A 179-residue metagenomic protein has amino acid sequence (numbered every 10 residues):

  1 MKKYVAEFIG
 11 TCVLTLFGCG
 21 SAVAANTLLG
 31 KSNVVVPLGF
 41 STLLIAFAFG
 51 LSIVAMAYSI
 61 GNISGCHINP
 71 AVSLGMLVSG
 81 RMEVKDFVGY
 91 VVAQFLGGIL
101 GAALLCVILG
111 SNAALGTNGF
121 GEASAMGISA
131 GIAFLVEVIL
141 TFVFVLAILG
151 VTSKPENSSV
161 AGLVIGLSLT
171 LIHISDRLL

Functional and structural regions predicted by a protein language model:
M1-L179: Membrane-interface helix-loop junctions and terminal tails of multi-pass membrane proteins
